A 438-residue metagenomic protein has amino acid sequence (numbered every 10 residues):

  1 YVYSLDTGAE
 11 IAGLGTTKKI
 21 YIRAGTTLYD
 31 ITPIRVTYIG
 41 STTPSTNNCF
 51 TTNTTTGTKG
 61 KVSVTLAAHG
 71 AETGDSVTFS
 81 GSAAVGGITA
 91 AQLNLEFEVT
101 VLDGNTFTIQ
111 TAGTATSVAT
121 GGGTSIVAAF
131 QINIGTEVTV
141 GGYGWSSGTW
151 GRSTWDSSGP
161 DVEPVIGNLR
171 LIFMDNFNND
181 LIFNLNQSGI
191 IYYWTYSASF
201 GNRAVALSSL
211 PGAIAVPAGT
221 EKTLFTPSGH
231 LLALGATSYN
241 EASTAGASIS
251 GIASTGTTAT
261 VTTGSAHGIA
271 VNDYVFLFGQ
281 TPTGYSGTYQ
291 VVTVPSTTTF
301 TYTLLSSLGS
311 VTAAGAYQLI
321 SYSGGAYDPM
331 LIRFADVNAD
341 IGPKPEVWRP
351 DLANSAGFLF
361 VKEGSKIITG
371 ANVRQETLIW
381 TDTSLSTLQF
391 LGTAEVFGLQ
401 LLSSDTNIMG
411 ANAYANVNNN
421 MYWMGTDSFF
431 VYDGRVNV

Functional and structural regions predicted by a protein language model:
Y1-I31, V36, T136, W145 (+5 more regions): Beta-sheet repeat architectures centered on beta-propellers
Y1-T7, Y143-N178, I214-G229, L359-R374 (+1 more regions): Structural signature of eukaryotic scaffold interfaces centered on beta-propeller domains
E10-T37, Y192-A198, Y322-R349, L391: Beta-propeller domains
G15, I166-I191: Elongated alpha-helical scaffolds
I31-R170, A198-V205, S209-I214, S243-Y322: Small/polar beta-strand repeat architecture
S188-G189, S238-E241, S428-F430: Short glycine/acidic-enriched loop and turn motifs that connect beta-strands
V361-V438: Beta-sheet-dominated scaffold domains
